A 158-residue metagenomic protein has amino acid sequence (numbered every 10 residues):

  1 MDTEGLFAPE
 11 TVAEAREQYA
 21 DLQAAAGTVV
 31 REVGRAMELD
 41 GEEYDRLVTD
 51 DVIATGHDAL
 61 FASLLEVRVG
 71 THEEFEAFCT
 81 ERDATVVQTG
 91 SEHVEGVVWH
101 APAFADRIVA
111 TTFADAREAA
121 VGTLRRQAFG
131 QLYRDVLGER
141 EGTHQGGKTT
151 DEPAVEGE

Functional and structural regions predicted by a protein language model:
M1-E158: Acidic, polar-rich N-terminal leader regions of halophilic archaeal proteins
